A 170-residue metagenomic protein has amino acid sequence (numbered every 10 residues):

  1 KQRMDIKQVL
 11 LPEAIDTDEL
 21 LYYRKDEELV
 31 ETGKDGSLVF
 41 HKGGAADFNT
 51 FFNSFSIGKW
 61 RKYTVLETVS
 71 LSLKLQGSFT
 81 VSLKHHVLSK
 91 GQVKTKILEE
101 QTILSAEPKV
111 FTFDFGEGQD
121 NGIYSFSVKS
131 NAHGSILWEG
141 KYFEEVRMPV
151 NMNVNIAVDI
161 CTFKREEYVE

Functional and structural regions predicted by a protein language model:
Q2-N151: Beta-strand-enriched, solvent-exposed domains that form extended recognition/catalytic surfaces
N151-M152, E167: Acidic, proline/glycine-rich low-complexity IDRs
V154-D159: Cell-envelope/extracellular polymer assembly enzymes that use nucleotide-activated donors
I160-V169: Active-site beta-to-alpha loop of glycosyltransferases that engages the nucleotide-sugar donor
